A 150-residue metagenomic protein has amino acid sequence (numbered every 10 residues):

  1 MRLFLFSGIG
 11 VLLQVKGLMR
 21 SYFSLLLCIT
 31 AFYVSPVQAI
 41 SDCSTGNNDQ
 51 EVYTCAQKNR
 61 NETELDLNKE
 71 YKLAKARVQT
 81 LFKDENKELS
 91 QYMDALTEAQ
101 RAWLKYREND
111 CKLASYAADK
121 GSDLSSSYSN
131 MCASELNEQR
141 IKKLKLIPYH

Functional and structural regions predicted by a protein language model:
M1, F6-S7, N86: Intrinsically disordered low-complexity regions specifically enriched for long asparagine
R2-L3, K16-Y22: Positively charged n-region of N-terminal signal peptides that target proteins for export
G8-G10, G17: Residue-identity detector for glycine
S24-L26: Sec-dependent N-terminal signal peptides
A31-P36: N-terminal signal peptide c-region/cleavage motif recognized by signal peptidases
V37-H150: N-terminal alpha-helical modules
